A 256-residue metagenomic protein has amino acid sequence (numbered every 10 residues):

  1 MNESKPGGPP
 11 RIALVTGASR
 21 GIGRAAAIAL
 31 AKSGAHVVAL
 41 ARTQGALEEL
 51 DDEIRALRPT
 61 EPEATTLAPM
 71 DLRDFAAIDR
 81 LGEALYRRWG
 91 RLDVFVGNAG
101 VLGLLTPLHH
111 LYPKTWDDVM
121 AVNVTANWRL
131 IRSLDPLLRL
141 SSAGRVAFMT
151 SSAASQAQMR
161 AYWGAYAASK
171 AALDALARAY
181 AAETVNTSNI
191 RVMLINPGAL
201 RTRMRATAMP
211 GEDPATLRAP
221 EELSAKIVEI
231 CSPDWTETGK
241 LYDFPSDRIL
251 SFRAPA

Functional and structural regions predicted by a protein language model:
S19-G21: Conserved glycine-rich cofactor-binding loop
S33-E49: Conserved glycine-rich Rossmann-like NAD(P)H-binding loop of the short-chain dehydrogenase/reductase
G45, P69-R80, P113: The beta1-alpha1 cofactor-binding region of Rossmann-like NAD(H)/NADP(H)-dependent oxidoreductases
N98-L105: Conserved NAD(P)H cofactor-binding loop of Rossmann-fold oxidoreductase domains
T106-L108, T115-D117: Substrate-binding pocket helix/loop in short-chain dehydrogenase/reductase
R139, A143-N186: Catalytic loop of short-chain dehydrogenase/reductase
I190, L194-I195, T202, P210-A256: C-terminal helical subdomain
